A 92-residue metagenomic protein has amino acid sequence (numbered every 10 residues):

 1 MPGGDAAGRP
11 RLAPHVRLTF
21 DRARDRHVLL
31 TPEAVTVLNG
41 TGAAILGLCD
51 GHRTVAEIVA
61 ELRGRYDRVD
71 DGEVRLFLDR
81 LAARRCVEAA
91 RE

Functional and structural regions predicted by a protein language model:
M1-G47, E88-A90: Acidic, low-complexity/disordered tracts enriched in E/D and polar residues
A34-E92: Long, charge-rich, low-complexity alpha-helical segments
